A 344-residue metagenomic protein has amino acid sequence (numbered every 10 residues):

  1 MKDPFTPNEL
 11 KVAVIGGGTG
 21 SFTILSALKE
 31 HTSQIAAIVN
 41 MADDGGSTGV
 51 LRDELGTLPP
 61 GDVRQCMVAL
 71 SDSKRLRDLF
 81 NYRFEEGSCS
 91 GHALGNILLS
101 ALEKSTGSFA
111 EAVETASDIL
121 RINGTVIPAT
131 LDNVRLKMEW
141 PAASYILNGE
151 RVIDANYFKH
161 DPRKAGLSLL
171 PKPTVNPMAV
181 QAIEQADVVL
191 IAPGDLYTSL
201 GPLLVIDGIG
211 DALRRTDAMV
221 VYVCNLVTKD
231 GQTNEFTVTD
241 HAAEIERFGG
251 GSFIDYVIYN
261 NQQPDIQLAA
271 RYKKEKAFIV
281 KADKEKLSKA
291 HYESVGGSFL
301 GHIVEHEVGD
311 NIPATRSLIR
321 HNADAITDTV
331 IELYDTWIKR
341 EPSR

Functional and structural regions predicted by a protein language model:
M1-G61: Gly/lys/ser-thr-rich phosphate-binding loops in alpha/beta enzymes that coordinate phosphoanhydride or phosphate groups
K2-K11, K29, S33, R121 (+6 more regions): Non-transmembrane, aqueous-exposed alpha-helical and coiled segments at domain scale
T19-L25, P193, T198-V205: Short glycine/serine/threonine-rich phosphate/pyrophosphate-binding segments that cradle anionic phosphate groups
T32-S33, T216-V220, I254, Y292: A short helix->loop->beta-strand "cap" motif at the edges of active sites that frequently abuts
A42-D161, P313, S317-H321, A325-T336 (+1 more regions): Electropositive, gly/pro-rich neighborhoods at or near active sites that engage anionic ligands
L136-P193, Y197: Active-site gating loop/helix substructures
L203-G210, F236-H241: Charged helix-capping and loop-helix junction motifs
E235-R344: C-terminal functional extensions of proteins
